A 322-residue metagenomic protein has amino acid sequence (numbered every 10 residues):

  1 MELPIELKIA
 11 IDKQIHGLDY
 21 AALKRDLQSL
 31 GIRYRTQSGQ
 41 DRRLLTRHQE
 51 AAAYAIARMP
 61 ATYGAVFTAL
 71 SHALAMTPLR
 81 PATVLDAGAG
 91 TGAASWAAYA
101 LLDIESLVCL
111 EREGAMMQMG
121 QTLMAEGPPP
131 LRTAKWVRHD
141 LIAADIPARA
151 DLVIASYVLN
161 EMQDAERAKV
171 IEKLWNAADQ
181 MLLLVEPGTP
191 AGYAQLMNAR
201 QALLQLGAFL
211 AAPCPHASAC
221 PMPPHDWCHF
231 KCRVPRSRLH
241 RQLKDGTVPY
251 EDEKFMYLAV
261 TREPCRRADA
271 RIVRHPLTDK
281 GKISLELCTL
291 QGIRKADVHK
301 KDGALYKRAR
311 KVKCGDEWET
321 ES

Functional and structural regions predicted by a protein language model:
M1-D41: N-terminal auxiliary segments of SAM/dcSAM-dependent transferases
R42-T68: Class I SAM-dependent methyltransferase Rossmann-like catalytic core, especially the SAM/SAH-binding loop
R80-G90: Conserved class I S-adenosyl-L-methionine
T91-D103: Conserved SAM-binding loop of SAM-dependent methyltransferases across substrates and taxa, primarily the Class I
E113: Conserved SAM/SAH-binding beta-strand->alpha-helix loop
D151-A165: A short SAM/SAH-binding and catalytic strip from SAM-dependent methyltransferases
A178-G188: Conserved beta-strand signature within the Rossmann-like core of class I S-adenosyl-L-methionine
Q242-S322: C-terminal lobe and adjacent flexible extensions of AdoMet/dcAdoMet transferase-like proteins
